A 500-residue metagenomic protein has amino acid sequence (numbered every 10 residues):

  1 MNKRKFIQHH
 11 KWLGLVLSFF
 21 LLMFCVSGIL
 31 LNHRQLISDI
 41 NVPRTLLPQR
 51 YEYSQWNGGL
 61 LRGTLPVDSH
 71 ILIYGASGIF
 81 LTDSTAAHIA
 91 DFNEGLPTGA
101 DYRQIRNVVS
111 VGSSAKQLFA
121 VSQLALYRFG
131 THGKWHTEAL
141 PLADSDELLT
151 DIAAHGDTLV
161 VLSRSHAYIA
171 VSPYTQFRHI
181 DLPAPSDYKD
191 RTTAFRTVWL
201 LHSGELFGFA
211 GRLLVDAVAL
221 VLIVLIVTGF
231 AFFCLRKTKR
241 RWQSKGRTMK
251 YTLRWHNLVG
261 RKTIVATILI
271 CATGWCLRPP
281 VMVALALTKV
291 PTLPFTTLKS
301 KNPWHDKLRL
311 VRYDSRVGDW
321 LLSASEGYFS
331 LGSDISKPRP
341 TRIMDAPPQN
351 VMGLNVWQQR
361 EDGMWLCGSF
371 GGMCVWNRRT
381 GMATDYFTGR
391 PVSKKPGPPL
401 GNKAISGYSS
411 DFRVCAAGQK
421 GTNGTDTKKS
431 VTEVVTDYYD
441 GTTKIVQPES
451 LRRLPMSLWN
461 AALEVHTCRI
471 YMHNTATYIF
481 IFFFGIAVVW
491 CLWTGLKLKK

Functional and structural regions predicted by a protein language model:
N2-L17, F209-I268, P279, N474-K500: Juxtamembrane interface at the cytosolic side of transmembrane helices
L31-Q55, R278-W304: Alpha-helical transmembrane signal-anchor/signal-peptide segments
E52-L65, P97-A115, S145-D157, L298-Y313 (+2 more regions): Repeated scaffold domains used in trafficking and secretory/extracellular systems, primarily beta-propellers
H70-I73, Q117-F119, T158-V161, D319-L322 (+2 more regions): Conserved beta-propeller blade signature
A76-F80, A86, Q123-Y127, R164-Y168 (+5 more regions): Loop/turn residues immediately N-terminal
D83-A86, G130-K134, V171-T175, G332-S336 (+1 more regions): Short loop/turn segments that connect beta-strands within beta-propeller blades
H88-L96, H136-L142, Q176-R191, K337-A346 (+2 more regions): Beta-propeller fold detector
L159-W199, K429-A461: Extended, hydrophilic extramembrane loops/domains of integral membrane proteins
